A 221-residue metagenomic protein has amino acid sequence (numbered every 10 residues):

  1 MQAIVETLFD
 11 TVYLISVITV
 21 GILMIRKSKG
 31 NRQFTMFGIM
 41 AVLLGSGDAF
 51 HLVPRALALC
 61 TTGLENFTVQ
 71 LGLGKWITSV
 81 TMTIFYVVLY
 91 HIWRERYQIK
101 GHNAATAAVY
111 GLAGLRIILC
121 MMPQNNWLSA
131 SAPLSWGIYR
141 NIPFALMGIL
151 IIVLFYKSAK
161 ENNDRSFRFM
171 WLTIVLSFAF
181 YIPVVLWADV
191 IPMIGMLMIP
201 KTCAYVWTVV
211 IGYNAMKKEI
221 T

Functional and structural regions predicted by a protein language model:
M1-I18: Hydrophobic transmembrane alpha-helical segments in integral membrane proteins
Q2-E6, G63-K75, S129-I142, I191-K201: Non-cytosolic membrane-interface motifs at loop->transmembrane helix junctions
V17-R26, V87-W93, I118-N125, I142-R168 (+2 more regions): Alpha-helical transmembrane segments in multipass membrane proteins, preferentially the mid-helix core
G21-K27, F50-F67, G72-T106, C120 (+2 more regions): Internal transmembrane alpha-helix with an interfacial aromatic "cap," most often the third helix
I25-F37, W93-A105, A130-P133, Y156-R168 (+1 more regions): Membrane-interface helix-boundary motifs at transmembrane edges
S46-A58, A113-A132, I174-I194: C-terminal ends of transmembrane alpha-helices and the immediately adjacent extracellular/lumenal or cytosolic loop
V80-I151: Membrane-proximal helix-loop-helix units in multi-pass membrane proteins
W171-K217: Terminal transmembrane helical module of multi-pass membrane proteins
